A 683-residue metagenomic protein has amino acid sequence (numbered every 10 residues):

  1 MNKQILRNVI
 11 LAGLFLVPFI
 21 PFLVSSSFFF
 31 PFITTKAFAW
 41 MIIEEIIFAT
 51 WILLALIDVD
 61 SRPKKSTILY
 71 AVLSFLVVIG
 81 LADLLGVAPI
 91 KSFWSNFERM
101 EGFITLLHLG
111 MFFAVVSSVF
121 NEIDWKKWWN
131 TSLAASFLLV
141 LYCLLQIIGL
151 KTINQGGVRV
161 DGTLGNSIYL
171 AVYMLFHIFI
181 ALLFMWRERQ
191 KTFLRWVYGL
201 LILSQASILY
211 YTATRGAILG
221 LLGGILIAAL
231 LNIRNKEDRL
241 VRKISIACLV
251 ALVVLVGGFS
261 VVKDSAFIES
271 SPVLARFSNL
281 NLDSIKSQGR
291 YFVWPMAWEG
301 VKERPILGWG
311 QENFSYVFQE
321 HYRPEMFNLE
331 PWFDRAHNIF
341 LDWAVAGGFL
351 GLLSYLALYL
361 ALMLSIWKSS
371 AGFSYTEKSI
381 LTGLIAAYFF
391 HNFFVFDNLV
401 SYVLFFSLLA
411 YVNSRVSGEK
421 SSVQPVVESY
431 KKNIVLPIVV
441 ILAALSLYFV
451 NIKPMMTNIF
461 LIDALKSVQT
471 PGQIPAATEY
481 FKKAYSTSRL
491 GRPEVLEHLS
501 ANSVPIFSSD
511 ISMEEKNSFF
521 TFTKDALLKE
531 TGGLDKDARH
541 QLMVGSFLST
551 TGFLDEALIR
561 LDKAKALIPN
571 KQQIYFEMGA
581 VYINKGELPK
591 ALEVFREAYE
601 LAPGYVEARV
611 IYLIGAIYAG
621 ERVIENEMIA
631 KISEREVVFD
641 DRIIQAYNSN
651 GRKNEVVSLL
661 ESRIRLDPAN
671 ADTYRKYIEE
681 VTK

Functional and structural regions predicted by a protein language model:
N2-Q4, N8-S27, M41-L53, V72-G86 (+5 more regions): Alpha-helical transmembrane segments of multi-pass inner-membrane proteins
V116, N166, L282-D283, G289-F333 (+2 more regions): TM-adjacent membrane-interface loops and short helices in multi-pass inner/ER membrane proteins
R159-V160, G224-I225, L240-K243, V256-K302 (+2 more regions): Flexible juxtamembrane loops connecting transmembrane helices in multi-pass membrane enzymes that build or modify
F259-P272, K432-G472, L490, E494-V495: Hydrophobic alpha-helical transmembrane segments in integral membrane proteins
F449-T470, K482-S512, G533-T550, N570-E577 (+2 more regions): Amphipathic alpha-helical repeat scaffolds of TPR domains
A484, K529-E530, K563-A564, E597-A598 (+2 more regions): Canonical positions in the second alpha-helix
T550, N584-K585, Y618-A619, S649 (+1 more regions): Register position in tetratricopeptide repeats
